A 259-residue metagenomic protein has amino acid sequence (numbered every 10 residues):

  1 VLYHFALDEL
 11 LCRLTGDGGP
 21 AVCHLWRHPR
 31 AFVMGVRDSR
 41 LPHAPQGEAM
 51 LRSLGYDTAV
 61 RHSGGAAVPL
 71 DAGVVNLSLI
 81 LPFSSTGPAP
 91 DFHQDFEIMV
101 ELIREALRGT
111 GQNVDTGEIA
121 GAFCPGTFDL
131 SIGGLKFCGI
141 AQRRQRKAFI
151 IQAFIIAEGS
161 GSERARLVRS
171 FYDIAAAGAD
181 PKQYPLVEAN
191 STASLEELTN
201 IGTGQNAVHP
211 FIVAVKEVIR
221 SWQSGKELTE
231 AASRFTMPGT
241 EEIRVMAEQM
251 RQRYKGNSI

Functional and structural regions predicted by a protein language model:
V1-P88: N-terminal lobe of the biotin/lipoate ligase/transferase fold
G35-R37, T86-Q94, N200-G204: Flexible, glycine/proline-enriched loop segments at strand-loop-helix junctions that form or flank small-ligand binding
Q46-M50, L54, L102-Q112, A214-W222: Generic non-transmembrane alpha-helical segments
N76-A120: Contiguous, small/hydrophobic- and glycine-enriched helical/loop subdomains that border and often "cap" functional
T110-Q112, K147-I259: Long, positively charged amphipathic alpha-helical accessory segments at protein N-termini or as interdomain linkers
T116-K136: Beta-rich nucleic-acid/ligand-interaction surfaces
G134-Q142, I150: Aromatic/basic-lined ligand-recognition segments that form π-stacking hydrophobic pockets flanked by Lys/Arg to engage
